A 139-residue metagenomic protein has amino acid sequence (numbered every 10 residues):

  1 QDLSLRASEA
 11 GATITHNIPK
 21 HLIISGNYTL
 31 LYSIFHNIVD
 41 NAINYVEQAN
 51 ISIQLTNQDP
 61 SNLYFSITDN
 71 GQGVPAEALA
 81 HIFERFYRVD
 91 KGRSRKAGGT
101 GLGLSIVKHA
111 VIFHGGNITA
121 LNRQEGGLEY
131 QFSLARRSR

Functional and structural regions predicted by a protein language model:
S8, T13-I23, Q58: Conserved catalytic submotifs in the C-terminal HATPase_c
A42-I43: Short helix-loop "hinge" at the ATP-lid/N-box region of the Bergerat-fold HATPase_c
A49, G115-G116: Conserved glycine-rich
N50-S61: Short beta-strand/loop element within the Bergerat-fold HATPase_c
D69: Acidic ATP/Mg2+-coordinating residue in the GHKL
V74-R88: Short conserved segment of the HATPase_c
G103, V107: Short alpha-helical Gxxx[C/S/T] motif in the catalytic ATP-binding
